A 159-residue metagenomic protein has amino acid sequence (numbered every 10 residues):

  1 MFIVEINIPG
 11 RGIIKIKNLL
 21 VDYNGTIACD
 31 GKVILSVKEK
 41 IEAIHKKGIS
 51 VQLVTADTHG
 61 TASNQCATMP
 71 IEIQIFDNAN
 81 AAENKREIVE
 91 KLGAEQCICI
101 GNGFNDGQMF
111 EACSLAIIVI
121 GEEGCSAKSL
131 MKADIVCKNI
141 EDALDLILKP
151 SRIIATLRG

Functional and structural regions predicted by a protein language model:
M1-V21, G159: Non-catalytic pre-domain segments flanking phosphatase-related domains
I13-D30, F110: Asp-based phosphoryl-transfer active-site loop
I14, A43-H45, K132: Catalytic phosphate/metal-binding cores of nucleic-acid and nucleotide-processing enzymes, i.e., regions that mediate
K15-K17, I49, E95-Q96: Short coil/turn segments at beta-strand junctions that form active-site/ligand-binding loops
D30-I49, A82-E83: Short, acidic loop-to-helix structural element flanking the phosphoryl-transfer center in phosphate-processing enzymes
K40-Q65, F110: Substrate-recognition element of Asp-dependent hydrolases with the DxDx(T/V) motif
T58-G159: C-terminal cap/substrate-recognition subdomain and adjoining C-terminal extension of metal-dependent phosphatase-like
